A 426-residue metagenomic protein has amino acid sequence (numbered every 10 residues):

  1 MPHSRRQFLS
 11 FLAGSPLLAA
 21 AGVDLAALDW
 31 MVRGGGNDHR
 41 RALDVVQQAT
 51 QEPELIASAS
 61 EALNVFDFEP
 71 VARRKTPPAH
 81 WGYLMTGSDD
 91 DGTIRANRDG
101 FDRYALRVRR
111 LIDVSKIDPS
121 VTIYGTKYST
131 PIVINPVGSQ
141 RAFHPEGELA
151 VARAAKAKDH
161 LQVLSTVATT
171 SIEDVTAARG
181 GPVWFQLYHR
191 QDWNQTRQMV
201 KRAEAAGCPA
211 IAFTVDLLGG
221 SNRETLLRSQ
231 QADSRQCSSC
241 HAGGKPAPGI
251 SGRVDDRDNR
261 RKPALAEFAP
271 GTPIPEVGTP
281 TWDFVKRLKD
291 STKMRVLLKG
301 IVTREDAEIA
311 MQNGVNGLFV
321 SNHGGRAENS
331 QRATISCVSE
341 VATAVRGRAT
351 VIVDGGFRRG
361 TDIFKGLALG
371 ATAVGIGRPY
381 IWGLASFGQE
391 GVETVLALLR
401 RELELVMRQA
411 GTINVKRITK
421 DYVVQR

Functional and structural regions predicted by a protein language model:
M1-P16: N-terminal secretory signal peptides and thylakoid transit peptides that target proteins across membranes
N37-G125, A232-P280, K416-I418, V424: An N-cap/entry alpha-helix motif that binds or orients negatively charged groups
P77, I134, A155, F213 (+4 more regions): Conserved, mostly hydrophobic/aromatic
Y128-S165: Glycine-rich active-site/cofactor-binding loop and its immediate structural neighborhood
I172-G180, M311: Acidic (Asp/Glu)-rich catalytic clusters
Q198-R332, C337-V353, L369-A371: Alpha/beta enzyme core
E340, A385-L403: C-terminal helical cap(s) of enzyme catalytic domains, especially alpha/beta-barrels
